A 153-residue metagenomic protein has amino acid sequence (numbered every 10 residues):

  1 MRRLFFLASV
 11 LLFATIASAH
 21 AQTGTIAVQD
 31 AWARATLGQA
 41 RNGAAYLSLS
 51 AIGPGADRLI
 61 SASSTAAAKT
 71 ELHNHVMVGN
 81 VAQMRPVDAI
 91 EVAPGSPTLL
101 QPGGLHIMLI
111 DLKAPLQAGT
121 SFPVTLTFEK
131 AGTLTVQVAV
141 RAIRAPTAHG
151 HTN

Functional and structural regions predicted by a protein language model:
M1-L4: Positively charged n-region of N-terminal signal peptides that target proteins for export
L7-I16: Bacterial N-terminal signal peptides
I16-Q22: Bacterial Sec-dependent signal peptides at the C-terminal "C-region" and cleavage site
Q22-N153: Compact, glycine-rich, soluble single-domain proteins
